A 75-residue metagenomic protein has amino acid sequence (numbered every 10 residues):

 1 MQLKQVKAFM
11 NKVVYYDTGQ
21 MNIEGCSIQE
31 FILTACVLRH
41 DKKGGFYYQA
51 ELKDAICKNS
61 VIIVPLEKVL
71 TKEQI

Functional and structural regions predicted by a protein language model:
M1-M10, Y15, G19: Mixed-charge, Lys/Arg-rich low-complexity intrinsically disordered regions
V6-A8, A35, A50-A55: Small side chains
K12-V13, Y47-Q49: Short, hydrophobic/aromatic-rich segments at coil-to-beta transitions
Y16-I23, L52-C57: Short acidic, glycine-rich loop/turn motifs
E24-V37: Short beta-strand-centered aromatic/proline hotspots
L38-K43: Short, conserved beta-turn/loop elements at beta-strand boundaries and strand-helix junctions
Y48-I75: Intrinsically disordered, low-complexity, charged/polar segments
